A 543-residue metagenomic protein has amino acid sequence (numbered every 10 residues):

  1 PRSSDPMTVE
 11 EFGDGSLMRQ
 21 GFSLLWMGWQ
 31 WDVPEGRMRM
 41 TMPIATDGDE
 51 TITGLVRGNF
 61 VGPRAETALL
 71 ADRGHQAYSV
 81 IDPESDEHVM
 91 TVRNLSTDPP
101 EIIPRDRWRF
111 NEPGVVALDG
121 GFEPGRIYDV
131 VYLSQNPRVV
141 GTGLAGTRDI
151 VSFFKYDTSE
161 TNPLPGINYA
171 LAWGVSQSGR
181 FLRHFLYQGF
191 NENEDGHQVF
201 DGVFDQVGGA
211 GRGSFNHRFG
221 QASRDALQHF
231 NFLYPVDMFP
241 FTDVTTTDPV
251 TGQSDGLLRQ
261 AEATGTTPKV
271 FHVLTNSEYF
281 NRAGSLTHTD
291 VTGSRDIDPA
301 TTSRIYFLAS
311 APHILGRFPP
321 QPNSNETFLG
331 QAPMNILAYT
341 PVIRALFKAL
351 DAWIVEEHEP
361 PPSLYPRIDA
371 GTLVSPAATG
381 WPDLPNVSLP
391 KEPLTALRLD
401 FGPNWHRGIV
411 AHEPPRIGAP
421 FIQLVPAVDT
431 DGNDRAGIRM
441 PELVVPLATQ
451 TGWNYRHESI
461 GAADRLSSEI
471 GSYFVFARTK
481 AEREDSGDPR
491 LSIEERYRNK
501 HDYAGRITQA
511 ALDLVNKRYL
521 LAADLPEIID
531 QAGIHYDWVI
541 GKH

Functional and structural regions predicted by a protein language model:
P1-H543: C-terminal His-loop and adjacent cap/lid subdomain of alpha/beta-hydrolase
